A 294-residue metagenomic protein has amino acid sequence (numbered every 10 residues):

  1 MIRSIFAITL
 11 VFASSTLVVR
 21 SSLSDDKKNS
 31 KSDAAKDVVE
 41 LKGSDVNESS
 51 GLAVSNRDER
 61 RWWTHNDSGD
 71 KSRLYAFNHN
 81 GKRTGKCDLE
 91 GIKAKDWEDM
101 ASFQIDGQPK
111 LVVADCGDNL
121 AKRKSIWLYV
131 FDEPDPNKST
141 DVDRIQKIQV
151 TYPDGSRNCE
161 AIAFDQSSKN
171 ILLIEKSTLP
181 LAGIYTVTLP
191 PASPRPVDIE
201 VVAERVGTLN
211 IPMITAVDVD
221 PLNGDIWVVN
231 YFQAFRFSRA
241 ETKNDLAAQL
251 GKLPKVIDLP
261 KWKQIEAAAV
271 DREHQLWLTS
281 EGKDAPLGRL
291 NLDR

Functional and structural regions predicted by a protein language model:
M1-S4, L52: Positively charged n-region of N-terminal signal peptides that target proteins for export
S4-F6, K42: Hydrophobic alpha-helical context, especially transmembrane and signal-peptide helices
A7-T16: Bacterial N-terminal signal peptides
S21-R294: Sequence/structural signature of beta-propeller domains
